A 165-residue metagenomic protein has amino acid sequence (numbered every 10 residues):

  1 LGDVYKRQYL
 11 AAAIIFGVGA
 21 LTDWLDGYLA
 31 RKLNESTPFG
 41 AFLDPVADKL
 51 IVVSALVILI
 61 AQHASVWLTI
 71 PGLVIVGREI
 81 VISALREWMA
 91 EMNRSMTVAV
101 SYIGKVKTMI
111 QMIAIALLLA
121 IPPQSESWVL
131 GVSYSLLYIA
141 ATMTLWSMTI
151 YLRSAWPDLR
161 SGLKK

Functional and structural regions predicted by a protein language model:
L1-Y5: Short, small-residue-biased leader/transition segments that mark boundaries at the very start of proteins
K6-A11, E35, F39, A64-L68 (+2 more regions): Membrane-helix interface segments
A13-A20, M89-K165: C-terminal membrane-associated helical module and adjoining short loops/tails
D26, A30-I51, N93-K105, K165: Juxtamembrane helix-capping/reentrant segments at transmembrane boundaries
D26-L29, A47, I51-V52, V81-I82 (+4 more regions): Hydrophobic side chains within alpha-helical segments
Y28, I60-A61, V129-L130: Intrinsically disordered, low-complexity segments enriched in polar/charged residues with Gly/Pro, especially when
K32-S83, E87: Multi-pass membrane catalytic core of lipid/isoprenoid biosynthesis enzymes
